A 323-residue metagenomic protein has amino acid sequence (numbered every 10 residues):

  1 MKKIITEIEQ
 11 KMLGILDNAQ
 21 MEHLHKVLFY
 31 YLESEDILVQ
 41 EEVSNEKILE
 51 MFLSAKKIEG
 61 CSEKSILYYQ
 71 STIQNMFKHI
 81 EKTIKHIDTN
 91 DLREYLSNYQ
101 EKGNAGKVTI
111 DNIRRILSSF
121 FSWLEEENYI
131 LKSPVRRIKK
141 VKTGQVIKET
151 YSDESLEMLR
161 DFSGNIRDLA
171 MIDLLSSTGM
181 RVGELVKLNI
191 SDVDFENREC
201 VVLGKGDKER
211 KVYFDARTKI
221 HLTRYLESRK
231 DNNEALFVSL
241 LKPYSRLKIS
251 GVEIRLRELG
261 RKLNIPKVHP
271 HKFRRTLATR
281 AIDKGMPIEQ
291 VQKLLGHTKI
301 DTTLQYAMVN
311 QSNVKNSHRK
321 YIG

Functional and structural regions predicted by a protein language model:
E22-Y31, V212-Y213, M308-G323: DNA/chromatin major-groove-contacting recognition/catalytic segments
Y30-Q40, K47-V146: N-terminal core-binding DNA-recognition domain of tyrosine recombinases/integrases
L38-V39, T150, K205-G206, L295 (+1 more regions): Catalytic-site neighborhood detector that most strongly recognizes the C-terminal catalytic loop/helix of tyrosine
Q74, S118, L169-G183, E199-C200 (+1 more regions): Short pre-functional
I130, K142-Q145, D153-V182, G206-K208: Basic, Lys/Arg- and aromatic-enriched nucleic-acid-binding interface segment
D173, S177, R274-H297: C-terminal catalytic core of tyrosine-transesterase DNA break-rejoin enzymes
T178, K187-H221: Conserved tyrosine-mediated DNA breakage-rejoining catalytic core shared by Y-recombinases
D215-I265: Active-site/catalytic core of tyrosine-dependent DNA strand-transfer enzymes
